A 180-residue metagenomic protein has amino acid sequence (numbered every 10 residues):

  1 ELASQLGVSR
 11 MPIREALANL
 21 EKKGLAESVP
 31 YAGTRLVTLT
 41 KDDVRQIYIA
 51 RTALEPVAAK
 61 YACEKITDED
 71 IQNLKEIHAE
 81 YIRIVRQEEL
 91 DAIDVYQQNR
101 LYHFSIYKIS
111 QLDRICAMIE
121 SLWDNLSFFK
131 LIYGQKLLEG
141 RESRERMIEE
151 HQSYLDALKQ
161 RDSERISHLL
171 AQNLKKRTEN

Functional and structural regions predicted by a protein language model:
E1-E64, R114: Short linear motifs at protein or domain termini
A50-I66, R100-G140: Hydrophobic, amphipathic alpha-helical faces that serve as interaction scaffolds
Y61-A62, Y81-E89, Y133, L158: Secondary-structure edge/capping motif, primarily at the C-terminal ends of alpha-helices and the immediately following
Q72-E88, D94: Amphipathic alpha-helical segments enriched in hydrophobic/aromatic residues interleaved with Lys/Arg
H78, I119, L170-A171: Inward-facing hydrophobic residues that define packing positions of alpha-helical scaffold repeats
L131-N180: C-terminal all-alpha effector/ligand-binding and dimerization domain of prokaryotic HTH-type transcriptional repressors
